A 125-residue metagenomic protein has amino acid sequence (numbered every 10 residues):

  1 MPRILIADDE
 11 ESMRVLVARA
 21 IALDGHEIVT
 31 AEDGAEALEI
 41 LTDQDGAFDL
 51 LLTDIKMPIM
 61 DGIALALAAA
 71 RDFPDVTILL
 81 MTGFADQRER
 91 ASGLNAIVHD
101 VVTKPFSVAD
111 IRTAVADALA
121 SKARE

Functional and structural regions predicted by a protein language model:
V15-L23: Charged docking surfaces used in two-component/phosphorelay signaling
T30-L50: Acidic, metal-coordinating helix/loop segments flanking the phosphotransfer/catalytic sites of two-component signaling
D33-E36, D61-L65: Acidic catalytic/metal-coordinating carboxylates
T53-D54: Active-site T/S-Asp motif of two-component receiver
M57: Receiver (REC) domain active-site loop signature in two-component systems and cognate sites in sensor histidine kinases
A64, F84-V102, A109, T113: Alpha4 helix (beta4-alpha4-beta5 surface) of REC/receiver domains from two-component response regulators
F106-L119, A123: C-terminal output helix
